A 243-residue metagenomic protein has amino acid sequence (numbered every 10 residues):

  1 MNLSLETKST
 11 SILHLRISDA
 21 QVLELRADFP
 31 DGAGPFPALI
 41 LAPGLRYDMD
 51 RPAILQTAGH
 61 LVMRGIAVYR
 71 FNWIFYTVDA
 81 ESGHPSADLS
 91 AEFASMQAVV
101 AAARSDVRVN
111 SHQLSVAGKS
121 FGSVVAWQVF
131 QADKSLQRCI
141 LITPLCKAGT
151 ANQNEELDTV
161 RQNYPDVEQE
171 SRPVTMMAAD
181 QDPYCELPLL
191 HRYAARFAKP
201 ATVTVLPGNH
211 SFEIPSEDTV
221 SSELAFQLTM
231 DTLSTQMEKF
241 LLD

Functional and structural regions predicted by a protein language model:
L13-V109, F212-P215: Serine-hydrolase catalytic machinery in alpha/beta-hydrolase-like enzymes
I54, C185-R196: Short alpha-helix in the alpha/beta-hydrolase fold that links the catalytic acid
Y69-F71, I142, M177: The conserved SAM/SAH-binding core of class I Rossmann-like methyltransferase domains, concentrating on the hydrophobic
M96-Q169: Primarily recognizes the serine-hydrolase "nucleophile elbow" in alpha/beta-hydrolase and SGNH/GDSL folds
E170-S171, M176-A178, D182: Short beta-strand/loop motif that positions the catalytic acidic residue of the alpha/beta-hydrolase fold
Q181-C185, H210-S211: Acidic catalytic loop of the alpha/beta-hydrolase fold
A201-D243: C-terminal catalytic histidine-bearing segment of alpha/beta-hydrolase fold enzymes
